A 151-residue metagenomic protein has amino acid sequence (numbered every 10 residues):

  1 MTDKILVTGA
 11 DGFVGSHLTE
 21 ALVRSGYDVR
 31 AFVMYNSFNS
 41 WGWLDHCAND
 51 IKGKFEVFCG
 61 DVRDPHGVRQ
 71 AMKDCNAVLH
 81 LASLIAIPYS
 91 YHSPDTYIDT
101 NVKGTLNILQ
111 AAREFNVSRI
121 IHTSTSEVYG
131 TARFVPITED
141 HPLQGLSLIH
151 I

Functional and structural regions predicted by a protein language model:
M1-I149: N-terminal Rossmann-like NAD(P)+-binding domain of SDR-like oxidoreductases, especially those catalyzing
